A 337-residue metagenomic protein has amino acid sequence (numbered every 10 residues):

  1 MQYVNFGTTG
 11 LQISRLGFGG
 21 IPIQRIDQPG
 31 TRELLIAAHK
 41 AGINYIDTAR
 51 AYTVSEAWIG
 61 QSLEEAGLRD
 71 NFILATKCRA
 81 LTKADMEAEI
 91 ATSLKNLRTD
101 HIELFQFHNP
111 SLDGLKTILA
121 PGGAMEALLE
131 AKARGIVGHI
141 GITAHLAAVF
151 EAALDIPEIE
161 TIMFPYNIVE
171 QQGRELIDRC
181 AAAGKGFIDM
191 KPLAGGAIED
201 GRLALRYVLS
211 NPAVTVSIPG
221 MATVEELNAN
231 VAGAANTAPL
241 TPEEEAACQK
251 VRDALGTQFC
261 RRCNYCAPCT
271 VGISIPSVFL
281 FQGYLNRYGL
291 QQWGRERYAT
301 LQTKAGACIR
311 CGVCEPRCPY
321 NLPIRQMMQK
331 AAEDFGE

Functional and structural regions predicted by a protein language model:
M1-F72: N-terminal binding-site loop/beta-alpha segment at the start of enzyme catalytic domains that lines or forms
Y3, L35, E56, G60 (+7 more regions): Generic structural signal for well-ordered alpha-helices, preferentially at hydrophobic/aromatic core positions
F6, F18, I46, I59 (+10 more regions): Conserved, mostly hydrophobic/aromatic
I26-P29, K40, L81-I188, L193-G196: Glycine/proline-rich, positively charged, aromatic-decorated active-site loop/lid region on the catalytic face
H39, I43-N44, L63, E175-E337: Structured C-terminal cap/extension of enzyme domains
N44-R50, A75-T76, G138-G141, T161-P165 (+3 more regions): Short catalytic-loop micro-motif centered on adjacent basic/acidic residues
E56-T76, M125-G135, A182-G184: Alpha-helix-loop-beta-strand connector modules within alpha/beta enzyme cores
D70-I73, I159-N167, T237-E244: Short hydrophobic/aromatic-enriched beta-strand-loop microsegments
